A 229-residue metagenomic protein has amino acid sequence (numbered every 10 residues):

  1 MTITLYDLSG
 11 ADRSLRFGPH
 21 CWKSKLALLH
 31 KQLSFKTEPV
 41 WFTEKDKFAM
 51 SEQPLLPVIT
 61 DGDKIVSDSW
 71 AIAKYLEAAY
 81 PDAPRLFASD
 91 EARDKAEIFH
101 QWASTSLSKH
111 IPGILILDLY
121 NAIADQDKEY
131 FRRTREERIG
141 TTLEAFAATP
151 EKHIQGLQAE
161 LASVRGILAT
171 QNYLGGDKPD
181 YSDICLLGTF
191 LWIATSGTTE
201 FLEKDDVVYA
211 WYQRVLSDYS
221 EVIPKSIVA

Functional and structural regions predicted by a protein language model:
M1-E129: GST-like domain detector, emphasizing the conserved glutathione-binding G-site in the N-terminal thioredoxin-like
A103-Q213: GST-like fold's C-terminal all-alpha helical module
T199, W211-A229: Alpha-helical oligomerization segments
